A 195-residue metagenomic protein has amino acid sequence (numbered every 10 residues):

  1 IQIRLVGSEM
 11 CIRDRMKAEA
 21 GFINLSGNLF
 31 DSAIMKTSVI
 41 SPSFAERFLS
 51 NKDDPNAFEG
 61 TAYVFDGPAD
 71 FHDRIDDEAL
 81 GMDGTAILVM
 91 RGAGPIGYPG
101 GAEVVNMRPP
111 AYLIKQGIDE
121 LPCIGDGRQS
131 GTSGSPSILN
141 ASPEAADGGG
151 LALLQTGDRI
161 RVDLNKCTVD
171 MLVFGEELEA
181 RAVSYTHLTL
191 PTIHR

Functional and structural regions predicted by a protein language model:
I1-G7, I12, H187-H194: Single conserved hydrophobic/aromatic residue that forms the stacking wall/gate of nucleotide- or nucleobase-binding
R4, S8, P122-G125, S137-M171: Phosphate/diphosphate-binding loops
R4, S8-E9, R13-C123: Non-catalytic terminal/interface segments that mediate subunit docking, oligomerization, and allosteric communication
M35-T37, G101, G150-L153, V173: Short conserved micro-motifs at the rims of enzyme active sites and ligand-binding pockets
T61-V64, S130-A141: Short, basic/aromatic beta-hairpin or loop at an interaction surface
G94-P95, G127-G131: Acidic, glycine-rich active-site loops and adjacent beta-strand->loop/helix elements that engage anionic groups
D170-A182: Terminal amphipathic helices with adjacent charged low-complexity linkers/tails
